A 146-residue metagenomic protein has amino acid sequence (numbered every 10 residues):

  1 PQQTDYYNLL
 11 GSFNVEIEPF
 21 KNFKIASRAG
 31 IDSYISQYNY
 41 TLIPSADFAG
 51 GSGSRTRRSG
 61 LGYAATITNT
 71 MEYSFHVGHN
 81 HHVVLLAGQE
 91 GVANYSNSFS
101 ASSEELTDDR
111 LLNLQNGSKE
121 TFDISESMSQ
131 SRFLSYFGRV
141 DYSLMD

Functional and structural regions predicted by a protein language model:
P1, N39-R55, N97-I124: Surface-exposed loop/turn segments flanking beta-strands in extracellular/periplasmic regions
P1-D32, Y38-Y40, R57-H76, V84 (+2 more regions): Outer-membrane beta-barrel transmembrane strands
G30-D32, P44, G88, E104: Flexible domain-boundary/linker segments
H81: Histidine-centered active-site/metal-ligand motif
V84-E90: Extended hydrophobic secondary-structure segments that form protein cores and membrane-embedded regions
V92-N94: Conserved "boundary/linchpin" sites in short secondary-structure elements
